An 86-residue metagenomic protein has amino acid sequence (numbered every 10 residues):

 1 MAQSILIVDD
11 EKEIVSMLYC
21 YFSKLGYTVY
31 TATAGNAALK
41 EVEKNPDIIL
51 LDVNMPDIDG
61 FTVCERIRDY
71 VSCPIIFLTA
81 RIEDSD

Functional and structural regions predicted by a protein language model:
L6, I76-L78: Conserved hydrophobic packing residues within short motifs/helices of P-loop NTPase cores of ABC-family ATPases
L6, T31-I48: Acidic, metal-coordinating helix/loop segments flanking the phosphotransfer/catalytic sites of two-component signaling
D9: Conserved acidic carboxylate
V15, P56, E83: The feature encodes the CheY-like receiver
S16-K24: Charged docking surfaces used in two-component/phosphorelay signaling
T33-A34, D59-T62, I67: Acidic catalytic/metal-coordinating carboxylates
V42-P46, R66-C73, I82: Conserved phosphotransfer cores of two-component systems
D52, T79: Active-site residues of response regulator receiver
